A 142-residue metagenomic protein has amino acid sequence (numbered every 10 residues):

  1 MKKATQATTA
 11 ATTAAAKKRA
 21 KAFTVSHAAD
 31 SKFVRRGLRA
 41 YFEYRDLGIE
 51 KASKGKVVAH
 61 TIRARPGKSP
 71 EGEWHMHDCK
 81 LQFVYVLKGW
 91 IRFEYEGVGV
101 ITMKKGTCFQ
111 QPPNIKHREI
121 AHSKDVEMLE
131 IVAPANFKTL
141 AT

Functional and structural regions predicted by a protein language model:
M1-T8, I91: Small, basic N-terminal interaction modules of short regulatory proteins
K2-K3, T13-A28, R35, R118-T142: Double-stranded beta-helix
K32-H75, K80: A short glycine-rich, His/Asp/Glu-containing loop-to-beta-strand
I49, A64, K105, P113 (+1 more regions): Active-site donor-binding loop signature of nucleotide-sugar glycosyltransferases
T61-A64, M76-F93, I131-P134: Short, conserved beta-strand element in jelly-roll/cupin
T61-R63, T107, H117: Hydrophobic/aromatic beta-strand elements that line small-molecule binding cavities or substrate pockets in beta-rich
E96-V98, A121-H122: Conserved catalytic-core motifs of eukaryotic protein kinase domains, centered on the activation segment
G97-N114: Short acidic-glycine-tyrosine-enriched beta hairpin
